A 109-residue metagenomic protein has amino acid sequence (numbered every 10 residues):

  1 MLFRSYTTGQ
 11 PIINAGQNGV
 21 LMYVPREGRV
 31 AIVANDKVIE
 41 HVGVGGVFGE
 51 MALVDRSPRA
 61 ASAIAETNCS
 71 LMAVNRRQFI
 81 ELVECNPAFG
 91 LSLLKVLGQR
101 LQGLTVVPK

Functional and structural regions predicted by a protein language model:
M1-F3, A31-G43, V47, V106-K109: Generic structural signal for short, solvent-exposed loop/turn connectors between secondary structure elements
M1-N35: Regulatory nucleotide-sensing modules
S5, I32, G90-L91, R100-Q102: A short hydrophobic/aromatic micro-motif that marks alpha-helical segments and, especially, helix-coil
E40-L94, Q102: Cyclic-nucleotide recognition modules
K95-K109: Polybasic "coupling" helices that flank or enter modular domains
